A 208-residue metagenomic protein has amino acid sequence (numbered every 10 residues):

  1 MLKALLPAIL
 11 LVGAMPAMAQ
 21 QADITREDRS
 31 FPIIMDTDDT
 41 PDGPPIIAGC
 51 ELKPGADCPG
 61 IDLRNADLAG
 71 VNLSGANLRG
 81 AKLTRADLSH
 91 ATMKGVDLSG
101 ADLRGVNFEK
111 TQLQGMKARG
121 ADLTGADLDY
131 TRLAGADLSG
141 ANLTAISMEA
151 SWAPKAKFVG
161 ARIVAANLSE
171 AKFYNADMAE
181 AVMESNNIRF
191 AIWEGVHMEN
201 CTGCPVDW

Functional and structural regions predicted by a protein language model:
L2-A8: Sec-dependent signal peptide recognition, specifically the positively charged N-region followed immediately by
A14-P16: N-terminal signal peptide c-region/cleavage motif recognized by signal peptidases
Q20-W208: Tandem repeat scaffolds
